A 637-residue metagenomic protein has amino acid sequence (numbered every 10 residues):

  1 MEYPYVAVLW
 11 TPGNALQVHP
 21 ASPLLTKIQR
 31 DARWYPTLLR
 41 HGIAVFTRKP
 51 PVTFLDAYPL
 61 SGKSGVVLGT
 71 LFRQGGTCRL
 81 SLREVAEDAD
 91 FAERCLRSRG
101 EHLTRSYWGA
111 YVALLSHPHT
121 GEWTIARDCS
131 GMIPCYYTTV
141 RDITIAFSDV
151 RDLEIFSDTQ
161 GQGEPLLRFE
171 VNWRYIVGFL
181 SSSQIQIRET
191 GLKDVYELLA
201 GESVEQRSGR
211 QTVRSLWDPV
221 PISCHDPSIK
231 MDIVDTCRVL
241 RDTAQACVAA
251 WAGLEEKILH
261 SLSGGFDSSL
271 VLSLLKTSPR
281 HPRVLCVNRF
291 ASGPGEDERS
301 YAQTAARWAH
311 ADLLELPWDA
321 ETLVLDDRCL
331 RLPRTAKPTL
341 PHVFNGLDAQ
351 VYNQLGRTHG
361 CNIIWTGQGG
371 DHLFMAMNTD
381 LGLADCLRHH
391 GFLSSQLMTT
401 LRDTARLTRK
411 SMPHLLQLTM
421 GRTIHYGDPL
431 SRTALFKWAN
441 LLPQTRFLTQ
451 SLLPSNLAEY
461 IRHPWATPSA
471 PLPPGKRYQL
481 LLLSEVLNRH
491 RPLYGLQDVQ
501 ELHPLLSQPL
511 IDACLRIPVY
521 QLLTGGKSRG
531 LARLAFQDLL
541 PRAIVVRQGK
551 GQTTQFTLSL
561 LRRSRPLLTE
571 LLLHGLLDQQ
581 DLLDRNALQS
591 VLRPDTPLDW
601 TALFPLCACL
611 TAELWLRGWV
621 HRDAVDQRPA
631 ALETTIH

Functional and structural regions predicted by a protein language model:
M1, P12-Q17, P118-T124, D128-C135 (+7 more regions): ATP-dependent adenylate-handling active sites, centered on carboxylate activation for C-N bond formation
M1-E321: Cysteine-centered catalytic environments shared across enzyme families
G65, F72-E87, A439-G475: Glycine/proline-rich, flexible active-site/cofactor-binding loop segments that harbor closely spaced acidic
H102, L166-R174, W465-Y478, K527 (+1 more regions): Structural motif
S106-G109, E189-L198, W251-I258, L496-V499 (+5 more regions): Short coil/turn segments at secondary-structure boundaries
I155-G163, E459-S469, L515, D581-W600 (+1 more regions): Short amphipathic alpha-helical segments and their helix-coil junctions
R174-I185, V351, Q479-N488, P492 (+1 more regions): Short, hydrophobic/amphipathic alpha-helical patches that form generic packing surfaces within helical domains
L540-D599: PAPS-dependent sulfotransferase catalytic core
